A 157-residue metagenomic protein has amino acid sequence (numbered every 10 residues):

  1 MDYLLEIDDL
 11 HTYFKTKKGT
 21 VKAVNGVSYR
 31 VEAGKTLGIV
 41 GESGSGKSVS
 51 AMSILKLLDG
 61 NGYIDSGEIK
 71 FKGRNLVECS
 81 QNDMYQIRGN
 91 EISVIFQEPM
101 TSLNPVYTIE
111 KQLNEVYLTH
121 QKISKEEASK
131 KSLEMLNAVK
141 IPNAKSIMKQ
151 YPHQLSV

Functional and structural regions predicted by a protein language model:
M1-V157: ABC transporter nucleotide-binding domains
